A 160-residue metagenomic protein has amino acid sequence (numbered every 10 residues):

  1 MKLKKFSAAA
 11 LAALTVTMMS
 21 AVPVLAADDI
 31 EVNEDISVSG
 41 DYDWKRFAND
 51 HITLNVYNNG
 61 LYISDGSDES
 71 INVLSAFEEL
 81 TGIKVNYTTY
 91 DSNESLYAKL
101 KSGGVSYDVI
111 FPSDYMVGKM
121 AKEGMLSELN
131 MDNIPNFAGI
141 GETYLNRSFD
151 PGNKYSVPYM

Functional and structural regions predicted by a protein language model:
M1-A9: Bacterial Sec-dependent N-terminal signal peptides
K2, A27-D28, V85, M131: A residue-level marker of the well-folded mature domains of exported/periplasmic proteins
L11-M18: Bacterial N-terminal signal peptides
M18-E34: Sec-dependent signal peptide cleavage junction
I30-K119: Early extracytoplasmic/lumenal segment of secretory-pathway proteins
D41-K45, V105-V109, S127-M160: A structural signal for short loop-to-beta-strand junctions that line the ligand-binding cleft of periplasmic/secreted
K101, G124-L126: Glycine-rich loop at the start of a catalytic domain that most often binds anionic cofactors/ligands
